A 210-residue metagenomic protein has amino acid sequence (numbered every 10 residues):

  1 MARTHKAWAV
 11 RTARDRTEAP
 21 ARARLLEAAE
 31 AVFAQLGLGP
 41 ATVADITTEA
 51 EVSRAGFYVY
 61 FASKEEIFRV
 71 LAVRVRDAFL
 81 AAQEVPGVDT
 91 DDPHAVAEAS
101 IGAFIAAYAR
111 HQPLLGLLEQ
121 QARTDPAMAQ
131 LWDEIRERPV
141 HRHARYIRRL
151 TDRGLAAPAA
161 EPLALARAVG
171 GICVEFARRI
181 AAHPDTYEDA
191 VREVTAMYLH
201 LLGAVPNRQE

Functional and structural regions predicted by a protein language model:
M1-P20, A157-A159, P206-E210: N-terminal intrinsically disordered/low-complexity leader segments
P20, R24, A28, V32-E66 (+1 more regions): Helix-turn-helix
Q35-G39, H111, R153: Short coil/turn segments at alpha/beta junctions that flank glycine-rich nucleotide-binding fingerprints
V70, E84-P113, P162-V169, V191: Hydrophobic alpha-helical connector segments
D77-L80, A107-R110, P126-R153, L163-R167 (+3 more regions): Amphipathic alpha-helical packing segments from all-alpha helical-bundle domains
A107-R110, L114-L117, R145, A166-T186 (+1 more regions): Amphipathic C-terminal alpha-helical segment
L115-L118, Q130-L131, A159, Q209-E210: Short, hydrophobic secondary-structure boundary micro-motifs
